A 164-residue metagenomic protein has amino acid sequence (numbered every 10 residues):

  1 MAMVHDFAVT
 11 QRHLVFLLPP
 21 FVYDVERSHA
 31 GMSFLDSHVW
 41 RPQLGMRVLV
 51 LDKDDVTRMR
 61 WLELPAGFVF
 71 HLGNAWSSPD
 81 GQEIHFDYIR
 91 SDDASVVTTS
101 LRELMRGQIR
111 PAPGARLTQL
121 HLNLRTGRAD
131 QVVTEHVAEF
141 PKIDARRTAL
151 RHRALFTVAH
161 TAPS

Functional and structural regions predicted by a protein language model:
M1-S164: Beta-propeller domains
